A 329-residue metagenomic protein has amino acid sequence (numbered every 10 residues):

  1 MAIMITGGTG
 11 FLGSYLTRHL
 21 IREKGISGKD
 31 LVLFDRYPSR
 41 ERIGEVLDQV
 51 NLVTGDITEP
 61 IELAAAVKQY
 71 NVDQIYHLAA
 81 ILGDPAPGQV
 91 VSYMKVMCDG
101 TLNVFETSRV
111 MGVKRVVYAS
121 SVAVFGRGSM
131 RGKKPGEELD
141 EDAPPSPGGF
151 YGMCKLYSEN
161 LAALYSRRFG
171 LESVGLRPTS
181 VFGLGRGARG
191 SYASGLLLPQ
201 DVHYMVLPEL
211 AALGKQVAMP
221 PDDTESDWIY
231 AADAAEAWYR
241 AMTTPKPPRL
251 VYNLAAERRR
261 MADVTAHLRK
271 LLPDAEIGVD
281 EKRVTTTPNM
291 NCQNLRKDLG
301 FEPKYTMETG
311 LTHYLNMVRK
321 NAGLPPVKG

Functional and structural regions predicted by a protein language model:
A2-I26: N-terminal Rossmann NAD(P)H-binding glycine-rich loop of SDR-like oxidoreductase domains
T54-V96, R127: NAD(P)H-binding glycine-rich loop region in Rossmannoid oxidoreductase-like domains and their noncatalytic homologs
M94, E137, A143, P147-L156 (+3 more regions): Short-chain dehydrogenase/reductase
M94-T101, V117-A123, C154-K155, D227: Short alpha-helix in the Rossmann-fold core of NAD(P)-dependent oxidoreductases
L102-F150: Conserved Rossmann-fold NAD(P)-dependent oxidoreductase catalytic core, especially the SDR/UDP-sugar
S146-V174: Active-site Tyr-X1-5-Lys
L156, F169-L171, V181-M205, K215 (+4 more regions): Glycine/proline-rich active-site loop of Rossmann-fold NAD(P)-dependent oxidoreductases
K215, M219-G329: C-terminal substrate-binding subdomain of Rossmann-fold SDR/epimerase-dehydratase oxidoreductases
